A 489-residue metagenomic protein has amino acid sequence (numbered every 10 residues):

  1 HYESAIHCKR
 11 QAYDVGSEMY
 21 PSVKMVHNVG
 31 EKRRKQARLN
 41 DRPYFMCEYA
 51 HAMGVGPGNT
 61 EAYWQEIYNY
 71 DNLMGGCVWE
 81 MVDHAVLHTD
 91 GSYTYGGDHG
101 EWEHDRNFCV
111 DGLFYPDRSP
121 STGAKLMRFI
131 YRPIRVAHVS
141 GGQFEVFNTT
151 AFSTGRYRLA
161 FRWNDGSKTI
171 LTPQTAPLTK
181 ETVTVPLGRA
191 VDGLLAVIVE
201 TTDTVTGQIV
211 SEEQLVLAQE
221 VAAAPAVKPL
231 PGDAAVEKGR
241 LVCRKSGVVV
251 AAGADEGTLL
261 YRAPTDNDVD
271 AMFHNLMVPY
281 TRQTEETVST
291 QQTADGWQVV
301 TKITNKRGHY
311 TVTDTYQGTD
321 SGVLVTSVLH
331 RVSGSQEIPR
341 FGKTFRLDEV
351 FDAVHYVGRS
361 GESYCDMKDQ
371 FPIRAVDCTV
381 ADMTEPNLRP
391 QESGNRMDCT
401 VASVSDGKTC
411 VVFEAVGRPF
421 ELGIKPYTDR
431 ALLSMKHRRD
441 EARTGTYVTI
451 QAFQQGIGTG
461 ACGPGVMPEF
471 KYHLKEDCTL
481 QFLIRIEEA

Functional and structural regions predicted by a protein language model:
H1, D14-V15, P43-Y44, M74-C77 (+5 more regions): Beta-sheet entry/capping signal
H1-D117, T122: Substrate-binding/catalytic cleft of secreted carbohydrate-active enzymes, primarily glycoside hydrolases
C8-R10, K24-M25, A52-G54, D83-H88 (+8 more regions): Flexible loop/turn segments at secondary-structure boundaries
G16, E48, G76, M127 (+4 more regions): Conserved structural-core and active-site-/substrate-pathway-adjacent residues in large, well-folded domains of enzymes
H51, Y63-W64, R132, T149-A151 (+2 more regions): Short beta-turn/strand-loop junction motif enriched in small, turn-promoting residues
G56-G58, R156-Y157, Q336-P339: Short glycine/proline-enriched turns and hinge-like loops at secondary-structure junctions
E66-V249: Carbohydrate-binding surfaces of carbohydrate-active enzymes
A190-D192, A222-A489: Beta-strand/loop-rich accessory regions of lumenal/periplasmic or secreted enzymes, predominantly carbohydrate-active
